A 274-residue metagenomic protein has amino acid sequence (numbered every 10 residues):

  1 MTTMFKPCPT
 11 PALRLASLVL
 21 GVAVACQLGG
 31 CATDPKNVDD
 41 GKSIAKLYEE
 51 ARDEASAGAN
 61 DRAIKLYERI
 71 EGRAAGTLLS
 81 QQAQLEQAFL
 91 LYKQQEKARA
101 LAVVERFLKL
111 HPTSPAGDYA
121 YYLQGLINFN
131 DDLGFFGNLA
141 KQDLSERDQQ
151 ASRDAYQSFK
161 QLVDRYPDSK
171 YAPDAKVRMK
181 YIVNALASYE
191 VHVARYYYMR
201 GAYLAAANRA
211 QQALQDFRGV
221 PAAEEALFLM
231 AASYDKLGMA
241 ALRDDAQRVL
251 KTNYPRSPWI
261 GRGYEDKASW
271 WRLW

Functional and structural regions predicted by a protein language model:
T2-P7, Q27-W274: Acidic, polar-rich low-complexity tracts and alpha-helical solenoid repeat scaffolds
T10-A12: Intrinsically disordered, low-complexity terminal tails
A16-Q27: Bacterial N-terminal signal peptides
